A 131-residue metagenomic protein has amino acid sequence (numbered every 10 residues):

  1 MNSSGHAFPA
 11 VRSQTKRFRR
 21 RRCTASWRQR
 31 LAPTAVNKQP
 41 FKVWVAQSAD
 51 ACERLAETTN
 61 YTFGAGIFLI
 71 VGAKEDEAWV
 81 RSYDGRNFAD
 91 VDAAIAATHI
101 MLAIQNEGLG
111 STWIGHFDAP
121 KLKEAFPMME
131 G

Functional and structural regions predicted by a protein language model:
M1, M101, M128-M129: Detector for methionine-enriched segments
M1-I67, A73-D76: N-terminal amphipathic, basic helical "cap/leader" segment at the start of enzyme domains
G5-F8, N37, A51, S82 (+3 more regions): Generic, low-specificity signal for short hydrophobic/alpha-helical stretches with a mild N-terminal bias, encompassing
R12-S13, S82-R86: A short, mixed-charge helix-start or loop-turn motif at secondary-structure junctions
R20-W27, K123-G131: Short, intrinsically disordered, charge-balanced linker/junction segments flanking boundaries in proteins
Q29-R30, L69, E77, D84-A125: Small-aliphatic-rich amphipathic alpha-helix that forms the alpha element of a beta-alpha
T58-N60, D84-G85, P127-M129: Short, glycine/charged-enriched secondary-structure capping and boundary segments
F63-I67, L109, E130-G131: Short coil/turn connectors at secondary-structure junctions
